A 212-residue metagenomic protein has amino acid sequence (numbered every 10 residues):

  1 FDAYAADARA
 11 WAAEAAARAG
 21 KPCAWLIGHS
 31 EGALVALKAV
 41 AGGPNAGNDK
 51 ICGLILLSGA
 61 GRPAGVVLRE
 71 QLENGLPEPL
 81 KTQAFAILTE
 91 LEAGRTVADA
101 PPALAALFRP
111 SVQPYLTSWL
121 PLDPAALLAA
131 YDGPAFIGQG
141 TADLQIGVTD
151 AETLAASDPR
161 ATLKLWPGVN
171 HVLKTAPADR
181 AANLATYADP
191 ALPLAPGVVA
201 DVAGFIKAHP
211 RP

Functional and structural regions predicted by a protein language model:
F1-A16: Alpha/beta-hydrolase active-site loop
E14-E73: Primarily recognizes the serine-hydrolase "nucleophile elbow" in alpha/beta-hydrolase and SGNH/GDSL folds
E31-A33, A60-A64, T141-L144, G168-V172: Solvent-exposed loop/turn segments at secondary-structure junctions within structured extracellular/periplasmic domains
G53-A125: Accessory cap/linker subdomain of secreted extracellular hydrolases
Y131, I137-Q139: Short beta-strand/loop motif that positions the catalytic acidic residue of the alpha/beta-hydrolase fold
L144-D150: Conserved alpha/beta-hydrolase "acid-adjacent" motif
D158-A181: Catalytic histidine neighborhood in serine/cysteine hydrolases with alpha/beta-hydrolase-type architecture
V172, A178-P212: Catalytic active-site module of serine/aspartate enzymes centered on a nucleophile-bearing elbow/loop
